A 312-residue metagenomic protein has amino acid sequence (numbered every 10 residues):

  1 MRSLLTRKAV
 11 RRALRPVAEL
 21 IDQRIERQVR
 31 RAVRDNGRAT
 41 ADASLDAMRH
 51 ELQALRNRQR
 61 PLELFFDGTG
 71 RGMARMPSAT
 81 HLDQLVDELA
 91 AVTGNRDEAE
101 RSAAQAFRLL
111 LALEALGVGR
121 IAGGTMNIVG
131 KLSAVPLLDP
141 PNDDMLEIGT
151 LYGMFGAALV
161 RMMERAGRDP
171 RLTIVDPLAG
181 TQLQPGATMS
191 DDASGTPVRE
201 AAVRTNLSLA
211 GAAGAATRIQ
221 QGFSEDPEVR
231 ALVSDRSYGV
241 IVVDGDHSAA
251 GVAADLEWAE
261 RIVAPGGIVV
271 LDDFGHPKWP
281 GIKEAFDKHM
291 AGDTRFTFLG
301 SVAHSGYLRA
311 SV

Functional and structural regions predicted by a protein language model:
M1-Q105: Membrane-proximal basic amphipathic "stem/tether" segments
S3, S102, V129-S133, V233 (+1 more regions): Membrane-targeting and insertion segments and their boundary/processing signals
K8, A39, D46, T80 (+6 more regions): Generic alpha-helical secondary structure signal
T40, R71-R75, N127, S133 (+3 more regions): Polar low-complexity intrinsically disordered regions enriched in Ser/Thr and small residues
D42, R49-L52, V129, V135 (+1 more regions): Generic N-terminal initiation segments characterized by hydrophobic and/or small/turn-forming residues
R75-P141: Class I SAM-dependent methyltransferase Rossmann-like catalytic core, especially the SAM/SAH-binding loop
A115-G119, P136-V312: S-adenosylmethionine/decaboxylated-SAM
